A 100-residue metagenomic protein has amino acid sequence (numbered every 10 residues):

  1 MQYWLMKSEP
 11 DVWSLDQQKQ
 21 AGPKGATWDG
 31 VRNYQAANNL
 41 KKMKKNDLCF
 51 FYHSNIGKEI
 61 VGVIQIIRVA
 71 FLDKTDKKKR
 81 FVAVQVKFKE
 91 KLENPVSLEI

Functional and structural regions predicted by a protein language model:
M1-K44: Compositionally biased, charged N-terminal/linker segments
Q2, I60, V82: Residues that flank catalytic or metal-binding motifs in active/ligand-binding sites
K41, E59, I64: A contiguous binding-surface segment within folded domains or other stable secondary-structure elements
K44, E59, K77-K79: Short glycine/proline-enriched turns and hinge-like loops at secondary-structure junctions
F50-F51, Q65: Hydrophobic beta-strand signal
Y52-K58: Short, charged beta-turn/beta-strand-edge "cap" motif at the junction between a beta-strand and an adjacent loop
V63-I100: Aromatic- and Lys/Arg-enriched surface recognition patch
